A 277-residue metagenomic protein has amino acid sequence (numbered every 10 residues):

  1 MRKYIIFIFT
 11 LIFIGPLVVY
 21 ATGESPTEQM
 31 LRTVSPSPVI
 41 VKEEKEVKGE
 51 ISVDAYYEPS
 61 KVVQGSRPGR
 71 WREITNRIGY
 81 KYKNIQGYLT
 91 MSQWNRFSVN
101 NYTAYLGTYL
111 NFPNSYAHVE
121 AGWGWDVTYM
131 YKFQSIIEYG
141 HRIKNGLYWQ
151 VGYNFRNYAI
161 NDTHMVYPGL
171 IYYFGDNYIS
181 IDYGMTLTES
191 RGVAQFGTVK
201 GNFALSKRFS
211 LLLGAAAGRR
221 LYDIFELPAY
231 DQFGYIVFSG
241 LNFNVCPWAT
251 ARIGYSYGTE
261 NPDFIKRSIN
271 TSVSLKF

Functional and structural regions predicted by a protein language model:
M1-E50, K83: Cleavable N-terminal export/targeting peptides
I51, Y82-L89, N114-V119, N145-V151 (+3 more regions): Repeated loop/turn-to-beta-strand initiation elements of outer-membrane beta-barrel proteins
V53-P59, L89-Q93, L106, V119-W123 (+9 more regions): Transmembrane beta-barrel strands of outer-membrane/channel proteins
V62-W71, W94-Y102, G124-F133, F155-H164 (+3 more regions): Solvent-exposed loop/turn segments connecting transmembrane beta-strands in outer-membrane beta-barrel proteins
G79-Y82, T108-F112, H141, Y172 (+4 more regions): Residue-level signature of outer-membrane beta-barrel architecture
Y116, W125-V127, K200-N202, S206-T250: Outer membrane beta-barrel transmembrane domains
H141-L221: Detector for outer-membrane/organellar transmembrane beta-barrel domains, recognizing the amphipathic beta-strand
G175, I265-F277: Outer-membrane beta-barrel "beta-signal"
